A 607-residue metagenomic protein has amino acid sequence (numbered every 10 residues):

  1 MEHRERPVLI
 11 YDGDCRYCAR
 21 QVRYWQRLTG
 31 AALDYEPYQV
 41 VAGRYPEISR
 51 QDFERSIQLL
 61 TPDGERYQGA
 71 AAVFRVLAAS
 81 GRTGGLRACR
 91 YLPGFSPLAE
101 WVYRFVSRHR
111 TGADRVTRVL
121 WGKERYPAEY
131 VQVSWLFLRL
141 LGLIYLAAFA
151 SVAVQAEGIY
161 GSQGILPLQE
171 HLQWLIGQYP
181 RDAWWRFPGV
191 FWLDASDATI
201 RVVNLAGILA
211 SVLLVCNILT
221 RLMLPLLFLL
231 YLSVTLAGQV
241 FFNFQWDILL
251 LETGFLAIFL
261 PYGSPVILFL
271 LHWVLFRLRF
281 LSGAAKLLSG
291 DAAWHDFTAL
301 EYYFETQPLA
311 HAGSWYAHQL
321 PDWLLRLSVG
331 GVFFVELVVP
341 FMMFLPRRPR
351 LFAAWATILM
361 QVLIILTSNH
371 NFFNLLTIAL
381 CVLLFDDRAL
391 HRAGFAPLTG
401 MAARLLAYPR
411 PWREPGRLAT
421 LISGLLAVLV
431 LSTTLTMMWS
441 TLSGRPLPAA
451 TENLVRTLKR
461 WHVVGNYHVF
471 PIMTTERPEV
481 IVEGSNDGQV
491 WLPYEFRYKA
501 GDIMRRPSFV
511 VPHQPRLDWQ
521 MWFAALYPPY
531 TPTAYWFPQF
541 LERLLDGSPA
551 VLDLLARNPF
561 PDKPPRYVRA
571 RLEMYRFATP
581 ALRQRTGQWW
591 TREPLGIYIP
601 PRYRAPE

Functional and structural regions predicted by a protein language model:
E2-T29, L136: Local sequence-structure signature of Cys/Sec-based thiol-disulfide redox active-site neighborhoods
R6-V8, Q21, L33-Y38, G112-E607: Alpha-helical membrane-anchoring segments
D12, T61-P62, F280: Short, acidic, Ser/Thr-enriched surface-loop or helix-capping motifs
R23, R27, D34, L59 (+1 more regions): Alpha-helical ligand/cofactor-binding cores
A31-A32, T83: Secondary-structure boundary/capping positions in well-ordered alpha/beta enzyme cores
V40-K123: Thiol/selenol-based redox catalytic cores and closely related redox-interacting motifs
